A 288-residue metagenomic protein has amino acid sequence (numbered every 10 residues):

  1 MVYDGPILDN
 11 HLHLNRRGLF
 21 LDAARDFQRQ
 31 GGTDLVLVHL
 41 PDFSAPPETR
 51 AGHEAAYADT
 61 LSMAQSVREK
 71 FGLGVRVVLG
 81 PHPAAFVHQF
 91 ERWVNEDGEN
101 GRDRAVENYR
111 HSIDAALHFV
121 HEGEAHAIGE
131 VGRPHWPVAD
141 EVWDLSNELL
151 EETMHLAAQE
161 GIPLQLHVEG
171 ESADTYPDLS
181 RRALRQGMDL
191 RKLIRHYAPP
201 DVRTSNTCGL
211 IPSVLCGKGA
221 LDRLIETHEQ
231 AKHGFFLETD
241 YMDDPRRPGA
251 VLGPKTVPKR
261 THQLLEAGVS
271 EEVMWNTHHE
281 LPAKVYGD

Functional and structural regions predicted by a protein language model:
V2, A24-G31, L61-R76, I113-A125 (+4 more regions): Acidic (Asp/Glu)-rich catalytic clusters
V2, S44-P46, R50, E54-V120: Metal-cofactor-binding active-site regions of metalloenzymes
P6, H155, P258-D288: Mid-to-C-terminal alpha-helical segments outside catalytic/metal-binding sites
P6-N15, D22-A55, E69-A85, H126-A127 (+1 more regions): Divalent metal-dependent hydrolysis catalytic cores, especially in the metallo-beta-lactamase
H11-N15, L40-D42, G80-F86, R133 (+4 more regions): Active-site beta-loop-alpha junctions enriched in small/polar residues
R16, V106-P200: Divalent metal-binding pocket/active-site signature
G31, L37-A51, V87-R102, E124 (+2 more regions): Active-site gating loops and adjacent loop-to-helix segments of metal-dependent hydrolytic enzymes
H167, A231-L252: Short acidic/histidine-rich active-site segments
